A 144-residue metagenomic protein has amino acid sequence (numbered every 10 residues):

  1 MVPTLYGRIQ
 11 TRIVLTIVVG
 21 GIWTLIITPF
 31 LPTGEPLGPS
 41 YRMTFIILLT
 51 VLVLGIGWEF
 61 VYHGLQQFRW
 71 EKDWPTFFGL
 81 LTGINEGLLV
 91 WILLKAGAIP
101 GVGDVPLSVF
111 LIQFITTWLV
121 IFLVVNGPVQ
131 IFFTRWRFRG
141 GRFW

Functional and structural regions predicted by a protein language model:
M1-W144: Aromatic-rich, lipid-facing transmembrane alpha helices and their immediate juxtamembrane interface loops in integral
